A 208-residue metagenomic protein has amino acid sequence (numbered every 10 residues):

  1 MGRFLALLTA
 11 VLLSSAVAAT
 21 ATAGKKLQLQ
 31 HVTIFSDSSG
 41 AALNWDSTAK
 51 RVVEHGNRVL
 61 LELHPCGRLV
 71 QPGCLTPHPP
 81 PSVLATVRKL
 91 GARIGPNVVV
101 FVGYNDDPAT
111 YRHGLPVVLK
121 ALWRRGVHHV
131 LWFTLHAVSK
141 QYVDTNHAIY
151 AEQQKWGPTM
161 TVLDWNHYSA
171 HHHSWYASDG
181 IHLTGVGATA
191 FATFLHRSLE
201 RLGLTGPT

Functional and structural regions predicted by a protein language model:
M1-F35, S39-A41, W45, V53-H55 (+3 more regions): N-terminal secretory targeting modules
L27-G114, Q141-V143: Conserved SGNH/GDSL esterase-like catalytic core that processes O-acyl groups on lipids and polysaccharides
V32, V59, H129-V130, M160: Hydrophobic anchor at the start of a short beta-strand that flanks the dinucleotide cofactor-binding loop
S39, N105, H136-A137, N166-Y168: Catalytic metal-binding/acid-base residues of hydrolase active sites
G40, N44, V53, A92 (+4 more regions): Sec-exported extracytoplasmic/periplasmic mature domains
E62-H64, F133, L163-Y168: Conserved beta-strand termini and adjacent loop/short-helix elements that scaffold enzyme active sites in alpha/beta
V99-N105, P116-H147: Active-site segments of SGNH/GDSL-like serine hydrolases that catalyze O-acetyl group transfer/hydrolysis on lipids
V138-T208: Catalytic His-Asp segment of secreted/periplasmic serine-dependent ester chemistry enzymes
